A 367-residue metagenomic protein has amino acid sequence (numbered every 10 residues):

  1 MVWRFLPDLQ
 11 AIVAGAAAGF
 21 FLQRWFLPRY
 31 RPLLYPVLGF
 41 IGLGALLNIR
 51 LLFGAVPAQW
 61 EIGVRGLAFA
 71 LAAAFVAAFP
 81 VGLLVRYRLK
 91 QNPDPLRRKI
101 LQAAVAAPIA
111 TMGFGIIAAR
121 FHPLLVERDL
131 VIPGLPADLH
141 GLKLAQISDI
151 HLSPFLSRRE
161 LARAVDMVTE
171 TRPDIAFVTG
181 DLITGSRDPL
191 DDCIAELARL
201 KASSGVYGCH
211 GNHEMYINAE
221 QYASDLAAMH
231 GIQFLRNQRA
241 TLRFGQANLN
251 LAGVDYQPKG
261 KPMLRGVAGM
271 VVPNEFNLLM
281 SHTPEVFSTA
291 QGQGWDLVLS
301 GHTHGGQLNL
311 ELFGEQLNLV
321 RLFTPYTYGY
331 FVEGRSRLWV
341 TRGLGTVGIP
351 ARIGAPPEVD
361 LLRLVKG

Functional and structural regions predicted by a protein language model:
M1-F121: Non-catalytic terminal accessory segments
R88-A107, F114-Q146, S153-D166, E170: N-terminal signal-anchor transmembrane helix
L135-G367: Soluble catalytic domains of enzymes that build or remodel membrane lipids, polysaccharides, and related
